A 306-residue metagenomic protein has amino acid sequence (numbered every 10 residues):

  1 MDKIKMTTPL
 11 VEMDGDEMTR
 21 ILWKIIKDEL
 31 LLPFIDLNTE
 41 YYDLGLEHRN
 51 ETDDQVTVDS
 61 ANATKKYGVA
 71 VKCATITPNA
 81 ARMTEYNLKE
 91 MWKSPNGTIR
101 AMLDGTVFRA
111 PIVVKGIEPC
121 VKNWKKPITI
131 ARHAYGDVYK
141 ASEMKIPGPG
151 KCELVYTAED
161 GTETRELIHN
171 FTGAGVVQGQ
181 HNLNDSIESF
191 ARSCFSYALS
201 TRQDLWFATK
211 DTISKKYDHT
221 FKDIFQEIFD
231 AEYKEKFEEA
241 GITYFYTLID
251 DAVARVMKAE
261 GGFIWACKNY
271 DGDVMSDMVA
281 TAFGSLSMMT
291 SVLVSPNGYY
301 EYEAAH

Functional and structural regions predicted by a protein language model:
D2-T8, M18-W23, D28-T52, A61-T64: N-terminal alpha-helical transmembrane segments of multi-pass membrane transport and channel/translocase proteins
K5-T8, L37, K65-V69, I117 (+8 more regions): Short coil/turn connectors at secondary-structure junctions
M6-I25, E29, L154-T247: Glycine-rich phosphate/diphosphate-binding loop of Rossmann-like nucleotide-binding domains
L22-K24, R82-E85, K140-K145, K216-F221 (+2 more regions): Short acidic, glycine/serine/threonine-rich loops at helix termini
D43-L46, D218-W265, V274, G298-Y300: Active-site rim loops that border cofactor/substrate pockets in soluble metabolic enzymes
E47-E159, E163, Y270-V274: N-terminal glycine-rich phosphate/adenylate-binding segment common to multiple enzyme folds
V256-H306: Glycine-rich phosphate/nucleotide-binding loop
